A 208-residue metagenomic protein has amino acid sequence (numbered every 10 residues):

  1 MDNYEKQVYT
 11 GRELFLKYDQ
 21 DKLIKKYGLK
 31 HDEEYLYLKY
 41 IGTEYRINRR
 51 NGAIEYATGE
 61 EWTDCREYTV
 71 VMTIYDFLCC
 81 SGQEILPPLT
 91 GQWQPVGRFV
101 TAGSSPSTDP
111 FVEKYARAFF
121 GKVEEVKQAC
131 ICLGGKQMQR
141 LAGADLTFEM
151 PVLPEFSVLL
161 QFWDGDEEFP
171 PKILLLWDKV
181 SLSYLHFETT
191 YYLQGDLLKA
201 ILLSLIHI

Functional and structural regions predicted by a protein language model:
M1-E34, Y40, V70, F77-G134: Short Lys/Arg-enriched alpha/beta "domain-start" segment
L23-R50, Q139-D164: Amphipathic, interaction-prone secondary-structure segments
E44-T69, W163-E188: Intrinsically disordered, low-complexity regulatory segments enriched in Ser/Thr/Pro and charged residues
I74, L78, Q194-L197: Short amphipathic C-terminal alpha-helix that caps PH/PH-like domains
G121-S183: Conserved binding-pocket/active-site segment within a compact domain
S183-A200: Helix-rich interaction surfaces within compact, conserved domain-sized segments that mediate assembly or partner
I206-I208: Conserved small/polar residues in nucleotide/adenosyl-binding loops
